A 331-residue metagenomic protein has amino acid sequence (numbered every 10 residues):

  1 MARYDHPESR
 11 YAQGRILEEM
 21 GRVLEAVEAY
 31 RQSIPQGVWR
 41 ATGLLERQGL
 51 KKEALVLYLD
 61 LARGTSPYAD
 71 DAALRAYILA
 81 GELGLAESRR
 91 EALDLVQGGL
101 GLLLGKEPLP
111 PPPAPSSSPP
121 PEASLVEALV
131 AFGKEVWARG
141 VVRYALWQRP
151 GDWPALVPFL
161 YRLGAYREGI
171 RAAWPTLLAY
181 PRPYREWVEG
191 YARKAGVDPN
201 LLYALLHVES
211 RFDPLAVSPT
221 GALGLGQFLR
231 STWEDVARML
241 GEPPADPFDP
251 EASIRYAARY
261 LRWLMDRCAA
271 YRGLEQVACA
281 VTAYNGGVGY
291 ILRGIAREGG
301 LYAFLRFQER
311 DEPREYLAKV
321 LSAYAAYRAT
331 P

Functional and structural regions predicted by a protein language model:
M1-A12, I16, M20, E25-Y30 (+10 more regions): Catalytic glycan-binding domains that act on GlcNAc-containing polysaccharides
Y68, I78-L129, W187, A192: Extracellular/periplasmic ectodomains of large secreted or surface enzymes and adhesion receptors
